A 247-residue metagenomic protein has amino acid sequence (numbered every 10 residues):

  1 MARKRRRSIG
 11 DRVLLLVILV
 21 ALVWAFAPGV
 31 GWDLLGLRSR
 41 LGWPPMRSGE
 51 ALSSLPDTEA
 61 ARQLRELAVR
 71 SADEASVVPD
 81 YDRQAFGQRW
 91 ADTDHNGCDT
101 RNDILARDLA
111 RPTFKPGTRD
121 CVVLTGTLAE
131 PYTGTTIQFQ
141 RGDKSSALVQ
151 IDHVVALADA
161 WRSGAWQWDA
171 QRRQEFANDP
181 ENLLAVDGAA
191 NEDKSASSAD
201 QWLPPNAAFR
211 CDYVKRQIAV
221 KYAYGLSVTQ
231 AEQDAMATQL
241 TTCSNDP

Functional and structural regions predicted by a protein language model:
M1-G10: N-terminal Lys/Arg-rich, disordered targeting/topogenic segments
S8, D99-T100, E130-P131, A196-A199: Secondary-structure junction/capping motif
R12-V30: Hydrophobic membrane-insertion alpha-helices, especially the h-region of bacterial N-terminal signal peptides
L14, R70-A72, L203: Alpha-helical interaction segments
W24-C98, E232, N245-P247: N-terminal module-boundary/linker segments of secreted carbohydrate-active enzymes
Q63-S71, D80, I104-R107, P131 (+4 more regions): Residues that form generic nucleotide/phosphate-binding pockets
V77-Q150, V154-V155: Secreted/periplasmic proteins that engage bacterial cell-wall peptidoglycan
Y132-P247: Domain-level detector of nuclease and nuclease-like folds in predominantly extracellular/periplasmic contexts
